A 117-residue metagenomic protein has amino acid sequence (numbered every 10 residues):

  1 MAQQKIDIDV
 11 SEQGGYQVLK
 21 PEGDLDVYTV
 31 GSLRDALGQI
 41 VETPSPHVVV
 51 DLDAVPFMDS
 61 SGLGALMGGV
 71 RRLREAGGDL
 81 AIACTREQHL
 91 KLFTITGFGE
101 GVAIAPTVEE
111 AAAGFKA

Functional and structural regions predicted by a protein language model:
Q4-D35: STAS-typified acidic loop motif
D24-V102: Amphipathic alpha-helical interaction surfaces in cytosolic regulatory modules
A103-T107: Short acidic-hydrophobic, aromatic-tinged amphipathic segments that line or gate anion-handling sites
